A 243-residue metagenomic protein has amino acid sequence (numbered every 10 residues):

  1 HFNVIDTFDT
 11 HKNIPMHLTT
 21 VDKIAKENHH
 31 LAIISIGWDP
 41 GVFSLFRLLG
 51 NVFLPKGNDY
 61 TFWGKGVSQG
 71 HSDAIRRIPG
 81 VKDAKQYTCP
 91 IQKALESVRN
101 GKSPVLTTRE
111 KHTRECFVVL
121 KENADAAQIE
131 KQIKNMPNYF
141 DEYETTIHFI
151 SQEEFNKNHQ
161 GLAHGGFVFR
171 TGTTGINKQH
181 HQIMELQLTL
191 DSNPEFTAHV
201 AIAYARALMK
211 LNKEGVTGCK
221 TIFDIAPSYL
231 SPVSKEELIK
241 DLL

Functional and structural regions predicted by a protein language model:
H1-T7: Rossmann-fold NAD(P) dinucleotide-binding segment
F8-A32: Rossmann-fold NAD(P)-binding glycine/threonine-rich loop
P15, G37-G41, D191-H199: Short, conserved micro-motifs enriched in small and acidic residues
V21, F46-N51, A201-L208: Buried hydrophobic packing segments
N28-T88: Rossmann-like dinucleotide-binding core of oxidoreductases
G57-S68, K131, N212-P227: Short alpha-helical "patches" and their helix-cap loops
V67-A205: C-terminal substrate-binding/catalytic lobe of Rossmann-fold NAD(P)-dependent oxidoreductases
K178, Q182-L243: NAD(P)-dependent Rossmann-like dehydrogenase/reductase catalytic/cofactor-binding core
